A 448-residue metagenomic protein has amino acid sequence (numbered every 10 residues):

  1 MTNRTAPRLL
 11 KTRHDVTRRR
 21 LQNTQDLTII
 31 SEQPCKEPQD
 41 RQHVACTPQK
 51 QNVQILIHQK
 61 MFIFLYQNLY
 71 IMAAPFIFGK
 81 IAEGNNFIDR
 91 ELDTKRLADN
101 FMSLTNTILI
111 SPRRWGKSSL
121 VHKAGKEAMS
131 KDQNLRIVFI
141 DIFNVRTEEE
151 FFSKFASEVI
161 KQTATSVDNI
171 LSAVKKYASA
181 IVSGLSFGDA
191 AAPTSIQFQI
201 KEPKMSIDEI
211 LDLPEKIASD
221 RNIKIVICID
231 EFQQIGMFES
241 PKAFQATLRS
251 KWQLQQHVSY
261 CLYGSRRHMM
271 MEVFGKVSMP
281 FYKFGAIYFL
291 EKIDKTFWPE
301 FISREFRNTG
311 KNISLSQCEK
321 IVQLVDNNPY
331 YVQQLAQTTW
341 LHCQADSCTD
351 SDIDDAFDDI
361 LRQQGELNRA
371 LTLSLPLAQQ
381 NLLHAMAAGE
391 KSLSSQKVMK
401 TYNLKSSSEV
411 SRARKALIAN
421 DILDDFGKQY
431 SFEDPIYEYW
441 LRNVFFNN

Functional and structural regions predicted by a protein language model:
V53-P112, I436: A short, basic N-terminal segment
K60-F64, N68-F76, R362, E366-N448: C-terminal leucine-rich, beta-strand-based interaction scaffolds used for sensing/assembly
N106, I196-R266, G275: Conserved Walker B catalytic segment
P112-W115, S119-V226, V258: P-loop NTPase nucleotide-binding core
R267-G285: Short regulatory helix/loop adjacent to the ATP-binding pocket of P-loop NTPases
A286-T296: Conserved AAA+ ATPase "SRH/arginine-finger" region at the nucleotide-binding site
P299-E366, G427: Amphipathic alpha-helical "lid/sensor" segments that cap RecA-like P-loop NTPase cores
